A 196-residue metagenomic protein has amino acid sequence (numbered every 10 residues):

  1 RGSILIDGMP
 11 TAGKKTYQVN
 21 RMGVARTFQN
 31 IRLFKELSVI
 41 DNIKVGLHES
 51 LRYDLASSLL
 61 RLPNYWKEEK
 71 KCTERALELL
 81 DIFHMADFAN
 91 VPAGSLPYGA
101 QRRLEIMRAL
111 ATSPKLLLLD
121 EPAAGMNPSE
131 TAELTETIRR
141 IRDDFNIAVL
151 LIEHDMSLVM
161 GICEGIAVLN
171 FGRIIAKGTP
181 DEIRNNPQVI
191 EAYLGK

Functional and structural regions predicted by a protein language model:
R1-K196: Glycine-rich phosphate-binding loops of nucleotide-dependent enzymes
